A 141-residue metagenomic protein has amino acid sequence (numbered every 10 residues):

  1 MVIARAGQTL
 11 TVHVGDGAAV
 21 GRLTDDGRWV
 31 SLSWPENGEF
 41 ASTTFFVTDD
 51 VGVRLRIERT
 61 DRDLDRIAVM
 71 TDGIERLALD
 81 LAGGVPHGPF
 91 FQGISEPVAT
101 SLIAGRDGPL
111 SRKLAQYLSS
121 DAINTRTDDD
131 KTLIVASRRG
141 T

Functional and structural regions predicted by a protein language model:
M1, L32, L133-V135: Generic structural hydrophobic/aromatic packing signal, biased to beta-strands
M1-V20, R54-D61, T125: Catalytic core of PPM/PP2C metal-dependent serine/threonine phosphatase domains
Q8-L10, G15-W34, F40: Aromatic- and glycine-enriched beta-alpha-beta binding-site module
V20-R22, S31-S33, D50-G52, H87-F90: Short, low-complexity, polar/charged sequence segments that are solvent-exposed and flexible
D25-G27, P35, F45-T48, G83-H87 (+1 more regions): Generic preference for flexible, low-structure residues
S31, N37-R59: Active-site glycine-rich loop that binds ribose-phosphate moieties when present
V51-T141: C-terminal catalytic subdomain
